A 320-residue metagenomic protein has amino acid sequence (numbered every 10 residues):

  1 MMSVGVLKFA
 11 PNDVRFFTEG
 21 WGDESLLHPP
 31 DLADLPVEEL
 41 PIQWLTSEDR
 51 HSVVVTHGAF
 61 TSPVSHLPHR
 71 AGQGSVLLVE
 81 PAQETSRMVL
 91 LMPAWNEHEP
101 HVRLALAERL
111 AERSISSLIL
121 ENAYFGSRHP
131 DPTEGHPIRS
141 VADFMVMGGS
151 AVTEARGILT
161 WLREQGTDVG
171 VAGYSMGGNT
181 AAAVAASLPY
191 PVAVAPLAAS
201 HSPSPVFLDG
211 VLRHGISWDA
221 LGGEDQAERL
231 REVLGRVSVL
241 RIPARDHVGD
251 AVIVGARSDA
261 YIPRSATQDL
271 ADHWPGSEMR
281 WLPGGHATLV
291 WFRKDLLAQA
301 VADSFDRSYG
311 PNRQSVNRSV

Functional and structural regions predicted by a protein language model:
M1-P63, R318-V320: N-terminal targeting or regulatory segments adjacent to alpha/beta-hydrolase or S9 domains
H66-P132: Short, surface-exposed "cap/lid" segments of acyl-processing enzymes
D131-T133, P137-E164: Alpha/beta-hydrolase active-site loop
G173-A181: Gly/Ala-rich beta-loop-alpha elbow adjacent to hydrolase catalytic centers
A183-E228, W281: Hydrolase active-site cap/lid region
V206-A266, D272: The feature captures the conserved acid-bearing segment of alpha/beta-hydrolase catalytic domains
D272-L289: Catalytic histidine neighborhood in serine/cysteine hydrolases with alpha/beta-hydrolase-type architecture
G285-A298, N317: Catalytic histidine-centered segment of alpha/beta-hydrolase-like enzymes
